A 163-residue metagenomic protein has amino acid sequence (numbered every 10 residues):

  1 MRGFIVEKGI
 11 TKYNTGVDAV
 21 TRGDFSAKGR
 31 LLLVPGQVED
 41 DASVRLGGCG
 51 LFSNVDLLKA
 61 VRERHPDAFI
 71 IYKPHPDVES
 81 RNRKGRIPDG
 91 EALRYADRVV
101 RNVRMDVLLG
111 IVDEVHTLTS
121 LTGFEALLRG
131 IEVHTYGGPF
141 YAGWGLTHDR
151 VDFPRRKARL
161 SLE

Functional and structural regions predicted by a protein language model:
M1-T15, Y136, L146-E163: Active-site-proximal region of nucleotide-activated glycan assembly enzymes, centered on histidine/acidic-rich loops
M1-V44: A nucleotide-sugar donor-handling region in carbohydrate enzymes
F25, A92, V107-I111: Structural alpha-helical scaffold elements that stabilize or flank donor/cofactor-binding regions in carbohydrate
R30, D97, D113: Conserved acidic residues
V34, G47-H65: Histidine-anchored nucleotide/phosphate-binding helix
Q37-D41, P76-E79, T122-G123, F140-A142: Short, solvent-exposed loop/turn segments at secondary-structure junctions
L58-R101: Catalytic donor nucleotide-activated moiety binding site of glycosyltransferases and closely related
N102-T147: A donor-sugar binding/catalytic signature common to diverse glycosyltransferases and related nucleotide-sugar
